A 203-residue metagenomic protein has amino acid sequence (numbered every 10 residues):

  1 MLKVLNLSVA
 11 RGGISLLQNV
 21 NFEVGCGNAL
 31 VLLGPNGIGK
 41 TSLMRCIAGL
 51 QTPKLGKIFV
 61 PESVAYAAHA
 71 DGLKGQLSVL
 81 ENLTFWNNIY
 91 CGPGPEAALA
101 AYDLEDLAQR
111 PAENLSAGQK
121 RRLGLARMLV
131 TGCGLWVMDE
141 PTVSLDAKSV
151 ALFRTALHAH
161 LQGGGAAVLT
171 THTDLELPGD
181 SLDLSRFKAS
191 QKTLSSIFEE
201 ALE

Functional and structural regions predicted by a protein language model:
L2-V4, L16-N19: Conserved structural motif at the start of ABC-family nucleotide-binding domains
A48: Helix-to-loop junction immediately C-terminal to a conserved catalytic motif
A70, G75-G94: Q-loop/switch helix immediately C-terminal to the Walker
P93-A108: Conserved ABC ATPase "signature" region
P111-K120: Conserved ABC ATPase signature
L125, G164: Hydrophobic anchor residue at the start of the ABC signature
W136-E140: Catalytic Walker B motif of ABC-type/P-loop ATPase nucleotide-binding domains
